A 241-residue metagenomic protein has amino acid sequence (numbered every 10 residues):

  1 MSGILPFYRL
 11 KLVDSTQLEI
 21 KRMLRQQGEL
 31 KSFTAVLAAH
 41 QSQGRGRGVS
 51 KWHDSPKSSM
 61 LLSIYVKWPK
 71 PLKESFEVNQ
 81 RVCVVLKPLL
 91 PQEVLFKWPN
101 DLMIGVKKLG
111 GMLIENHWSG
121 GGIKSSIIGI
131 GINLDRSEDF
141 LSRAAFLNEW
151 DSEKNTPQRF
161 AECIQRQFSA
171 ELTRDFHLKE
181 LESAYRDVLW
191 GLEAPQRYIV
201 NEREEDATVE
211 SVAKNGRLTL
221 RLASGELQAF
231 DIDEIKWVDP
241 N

Functional and structural regions predicted by a protein language model:
M1-Q92, H117: N-terminal lobe of the biotin/lipoate ligase/transferase fold
S2-G3, R9, G28, P69-V94 (+1 more regions): Long, positively charged amphipathic alpha-helical accessory segments at protein N-termini or as interdomain linkers
